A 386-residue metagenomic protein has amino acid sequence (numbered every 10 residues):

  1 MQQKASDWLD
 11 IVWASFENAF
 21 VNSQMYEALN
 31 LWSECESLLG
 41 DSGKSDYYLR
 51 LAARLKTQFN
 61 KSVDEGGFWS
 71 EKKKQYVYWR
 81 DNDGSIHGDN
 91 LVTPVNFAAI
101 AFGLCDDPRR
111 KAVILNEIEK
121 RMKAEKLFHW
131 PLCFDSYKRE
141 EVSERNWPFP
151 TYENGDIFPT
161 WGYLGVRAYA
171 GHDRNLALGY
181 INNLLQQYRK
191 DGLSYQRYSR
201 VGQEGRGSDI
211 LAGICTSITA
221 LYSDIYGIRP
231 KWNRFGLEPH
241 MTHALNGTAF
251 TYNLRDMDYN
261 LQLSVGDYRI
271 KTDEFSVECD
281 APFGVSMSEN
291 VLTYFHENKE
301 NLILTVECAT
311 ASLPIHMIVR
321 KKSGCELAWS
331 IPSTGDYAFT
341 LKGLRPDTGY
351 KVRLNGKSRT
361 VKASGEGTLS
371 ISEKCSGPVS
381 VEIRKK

Functional and structural regions predicted by a protein language model:
Q3-I11: A short, charged helix-loop
F16-L38, D46, R50-A53, Q75-K231: Active-site core of glycosidic bond-cleaving carbohydrate-active enzymes
L49-S70: Gly/Pro-rich turn-and-neighbor structural signature
E71-Y76, E238: Long, charged, glycine-rich C-terminal linkers/tails
T151, L164-T360, S364, L369-K385: Non-catalytic C-terminal accessory modules of carbohydrate-active enzymes
